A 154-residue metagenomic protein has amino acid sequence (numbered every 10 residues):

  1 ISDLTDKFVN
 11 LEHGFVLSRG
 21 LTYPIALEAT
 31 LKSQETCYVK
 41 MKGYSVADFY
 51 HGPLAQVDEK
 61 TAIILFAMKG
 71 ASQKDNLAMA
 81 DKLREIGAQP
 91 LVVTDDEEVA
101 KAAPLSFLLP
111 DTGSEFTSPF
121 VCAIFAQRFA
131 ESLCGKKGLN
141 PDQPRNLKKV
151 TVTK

Functional and structural regions predicted by a protein language model:
I1-K154: A SIS-like phosphosugar-recognition module
